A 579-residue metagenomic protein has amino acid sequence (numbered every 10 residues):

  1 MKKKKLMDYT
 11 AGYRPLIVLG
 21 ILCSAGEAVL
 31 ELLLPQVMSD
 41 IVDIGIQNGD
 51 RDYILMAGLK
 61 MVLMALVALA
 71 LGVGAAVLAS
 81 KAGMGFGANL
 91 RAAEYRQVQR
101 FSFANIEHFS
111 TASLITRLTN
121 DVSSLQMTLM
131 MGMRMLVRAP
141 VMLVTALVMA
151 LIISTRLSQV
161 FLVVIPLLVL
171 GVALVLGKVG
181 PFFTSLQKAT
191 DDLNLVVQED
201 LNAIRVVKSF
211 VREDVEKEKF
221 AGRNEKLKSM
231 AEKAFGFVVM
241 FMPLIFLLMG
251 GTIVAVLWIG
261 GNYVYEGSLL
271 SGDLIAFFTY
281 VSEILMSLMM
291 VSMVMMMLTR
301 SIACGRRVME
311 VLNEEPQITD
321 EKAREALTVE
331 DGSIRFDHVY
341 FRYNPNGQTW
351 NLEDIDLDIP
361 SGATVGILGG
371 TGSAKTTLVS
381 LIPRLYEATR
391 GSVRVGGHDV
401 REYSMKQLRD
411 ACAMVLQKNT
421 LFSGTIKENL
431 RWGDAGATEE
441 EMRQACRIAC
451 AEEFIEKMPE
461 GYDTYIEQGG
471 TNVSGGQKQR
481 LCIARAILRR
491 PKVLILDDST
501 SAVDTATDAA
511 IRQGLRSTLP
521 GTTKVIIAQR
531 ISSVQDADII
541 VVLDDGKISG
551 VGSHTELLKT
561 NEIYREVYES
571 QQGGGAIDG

Functional and structural regions predicted by a protein language model:
M1-L34, M38, I46-M61, V67 (+17 more regions): Membrane-integrated ABC transporters
G12, L16-V29, D40, M64 (+3 more regions): Transmembrane helices of ABC transporter permease
G12-P15, R100-A104, N120-M133, V137 (+6 more regions): An intracellular "coupling" helix at the cytosolic face of ABC transporter transmembrane type-1 domains
E27, E31-P35, L63, A68-G83 (+9 more regions): Alpha-helical transmembrane segments
Q47-G49, M84, A92-V122, L195-K219 (+4 more regions): Short intracellular "coupling" helices and adjacent cytoplasmic loop segments at the cytosolic face of multi-pass
D50-I54, T145, M149-V163, V172 (+2 more regions): Helix-loop-helix
L327-G579: ABC-type nucleotide-binding domain
